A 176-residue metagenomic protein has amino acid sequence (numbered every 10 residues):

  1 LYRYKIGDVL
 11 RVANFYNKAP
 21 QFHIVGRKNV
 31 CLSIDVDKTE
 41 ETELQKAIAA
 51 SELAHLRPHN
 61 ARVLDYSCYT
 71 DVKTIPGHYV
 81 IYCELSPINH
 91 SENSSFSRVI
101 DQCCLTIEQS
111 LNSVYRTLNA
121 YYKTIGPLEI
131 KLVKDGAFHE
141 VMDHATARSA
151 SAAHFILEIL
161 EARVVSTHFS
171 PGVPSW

Functional and structural regions predicted by a protein language model:
L1-W176: AMP-binding adenylation
